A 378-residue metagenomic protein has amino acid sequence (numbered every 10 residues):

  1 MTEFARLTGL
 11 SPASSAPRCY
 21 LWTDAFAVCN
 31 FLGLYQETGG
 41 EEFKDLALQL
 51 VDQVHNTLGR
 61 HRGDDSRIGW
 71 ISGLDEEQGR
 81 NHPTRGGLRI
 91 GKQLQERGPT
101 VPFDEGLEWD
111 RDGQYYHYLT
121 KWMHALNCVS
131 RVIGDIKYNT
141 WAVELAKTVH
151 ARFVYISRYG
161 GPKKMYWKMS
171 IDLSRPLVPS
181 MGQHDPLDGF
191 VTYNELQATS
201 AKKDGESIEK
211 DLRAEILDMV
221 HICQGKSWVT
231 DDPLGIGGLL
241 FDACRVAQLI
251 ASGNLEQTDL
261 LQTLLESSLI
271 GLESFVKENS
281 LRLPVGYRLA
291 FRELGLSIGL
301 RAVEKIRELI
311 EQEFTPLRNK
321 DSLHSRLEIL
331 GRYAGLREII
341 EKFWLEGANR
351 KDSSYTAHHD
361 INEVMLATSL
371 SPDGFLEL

Functional and structural regions predicted by a protein language model:
M1-A13, A47-G63, A142-G161, A201-W228 (+2 more regions): Long, well-ordered core segments of solenoidal/helical folds
M1-F26, G33, E41-F103, L323-L378: Low-complexity, Ser/Thr/Pro/Gly-enriched N-terminal "stalk/linker" regions
E3, I236-L378: Terminal, non-catalytic domain-edge segments
A16, G39-F43, D135-Y138, Q257: Residue-level recognition of alpha-helical structural elements
R18-C29, E42-D45, Q49, Q53 (+5 more regions): Aromatic- and histidine-enriched alpha-helix N-cap/loop-to-helix transition segments that scaffold the rims
F26-G40, M123-D135, D188-D204, L239-G253 (+2 more regions): Well-ordered alpha-helical scaffold segments within catalytic/enzyme domains
D45, L50-V132, T140-L187: Extended ligand-binding groove/face enriched in aromatic
G161-A251: A contiguous, well-structured "functional interface" segment within a domain
